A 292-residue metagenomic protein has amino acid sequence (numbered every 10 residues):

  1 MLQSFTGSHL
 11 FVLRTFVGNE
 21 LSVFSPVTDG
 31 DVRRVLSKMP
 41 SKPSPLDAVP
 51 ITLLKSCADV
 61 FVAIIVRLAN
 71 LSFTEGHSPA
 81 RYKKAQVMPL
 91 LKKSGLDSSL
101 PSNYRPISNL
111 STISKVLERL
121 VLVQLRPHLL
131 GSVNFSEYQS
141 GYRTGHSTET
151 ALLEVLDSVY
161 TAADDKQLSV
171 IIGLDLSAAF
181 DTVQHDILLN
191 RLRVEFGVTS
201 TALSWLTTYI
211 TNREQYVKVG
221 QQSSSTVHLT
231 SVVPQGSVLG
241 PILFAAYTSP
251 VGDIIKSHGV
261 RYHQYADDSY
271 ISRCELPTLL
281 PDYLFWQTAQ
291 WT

Functional and structural regions predicted by a protein language model:
M1, V32, L36, P45 (+14 more regions): Mobile genetic element proteins and their domesticated derivatives, centered on retroelements and DNA transposons
M1-S102, S108, K115-V116: Surface-exposed loop/turn segments and immediately adjacent short secondary-structure elements within folded domains
D29-L36, I64-L71, L120-L125, E149-A162 (+1 more regions): Inter-domain linker/hinge segments that demarcate the starts of reverse transcriptase and RNase H-type modules
K42-V49, V87, S99-N109, T150-N190: Conserved catalytic palm subdomain of right-hand nucleotidyl-transferase polymerases, strongest for RNA-directed enzymes
P45, K84-V87, R105, Q139 (+4 more regions): Catalytic palm active-site di-aspartate
L46, P50, C57, F61 (+11 more regions): Hydrophobic (often cysteine-bearing) scaffold residues that line and stabilize catalytic clefts of nucleotide/cofactor
V121-Q139, D164, P241-P277: Active-site palm subdomain of RNA-directed nucleic acid polymerases
A178-F196, Y270-T292: Catalytic palm subdomain of template-directed nucleic-acid polymerases, centered on the conserved carboxylate motif
